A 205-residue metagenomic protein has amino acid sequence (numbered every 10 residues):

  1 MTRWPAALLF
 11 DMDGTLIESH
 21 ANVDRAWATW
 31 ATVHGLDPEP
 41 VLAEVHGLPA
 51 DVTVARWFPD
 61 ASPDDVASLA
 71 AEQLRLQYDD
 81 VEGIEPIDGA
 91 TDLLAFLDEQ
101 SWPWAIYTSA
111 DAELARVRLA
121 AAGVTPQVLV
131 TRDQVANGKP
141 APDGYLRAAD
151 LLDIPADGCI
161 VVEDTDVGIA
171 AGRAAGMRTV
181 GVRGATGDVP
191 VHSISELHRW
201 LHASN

Functional and structural regions predicted by a protein language model:
M1-A6, A95-D98, W102, D111-N205: Asp-based, Mg2+/Mn2+-dependent phosphohydrolase catalytic module
T2-D92, D98-Q100, D111-R116: N-terminal helical cap/lid subdomain that shapes the substrate entry/recognition surface in HAD-like hydrolases
I17, P40, G83, A105 (+2 more regions): A generic secondary-structure micro-motif detector that highlights 1-2 residue hydrophobic/ambivalent hotspots embedded
E18, I106-T108, G181: Hydrophobic residues in well-ordered beta-strands that form the structural core
